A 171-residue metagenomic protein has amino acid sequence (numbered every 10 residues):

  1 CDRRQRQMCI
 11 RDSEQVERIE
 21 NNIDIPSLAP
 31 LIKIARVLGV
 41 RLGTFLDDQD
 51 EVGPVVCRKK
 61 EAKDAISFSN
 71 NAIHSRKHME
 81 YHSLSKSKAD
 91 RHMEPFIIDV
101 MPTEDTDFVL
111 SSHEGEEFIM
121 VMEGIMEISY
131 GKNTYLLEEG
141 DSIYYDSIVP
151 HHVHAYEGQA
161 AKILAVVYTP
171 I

Functional and structural regions predicted by a protein language model:
C1-I10: Single conserved hydrophobic/aromatic residue that forms the stacking wall/gate of nucleotide- or nucleobase-binding
R11-S27: Recognition helix of helix-turn-helix/homeodomain-like DNA-binding domains that insert into the DNA major groove
A29-T44: DNA major-groove recognition helix of helix-turn-helix/homeodomain DNA-binding modules
T44-V55: Short amphipathic recognition helices of helix-turn-helix/homeodomain-type DNA-binding modules
E61-N71, K77-S87, P95-H113, S147-P150: Conserved short histidine dyad/triad with adjacent acidic residue
K77-E80, E138-E139, S147-I171: Ligand-binding loop in jelly-roll beta-barrel domains
L84, G131-S147: Short acidic-glycine-tyrosine-enriched beta hairpin
H113-G131: Glycine- and acidic-residue-biased ligand/ion/polar-headgroup-sensing regions
